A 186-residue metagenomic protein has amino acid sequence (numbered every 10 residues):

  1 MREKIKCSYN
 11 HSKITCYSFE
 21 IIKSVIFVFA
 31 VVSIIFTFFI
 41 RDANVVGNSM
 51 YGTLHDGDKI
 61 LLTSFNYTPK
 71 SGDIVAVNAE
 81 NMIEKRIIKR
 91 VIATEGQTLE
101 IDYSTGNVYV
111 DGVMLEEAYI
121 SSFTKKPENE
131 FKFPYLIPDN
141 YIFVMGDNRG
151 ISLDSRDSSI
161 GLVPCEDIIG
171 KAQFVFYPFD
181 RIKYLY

Functional and structural regions predicted by a protein language model:
M1-R86, V163-D167, K171-Y186: Protein maturation boundaries and topogenic segments
K89-E100: RNA pseudouridine synthases
Y109-G112: Short strand-turn-strand beta-turns centered on an Asx-Gly dipeptide
K125-N140: Acidic loop->beta-strand submotif enriched in PP2C/PPM serine/threonine phosphatases
G146: Phosphate/adenylate-binding glycine loop and adjacent helical scaffold
G150-I160: Active-site loop architecture of trypsin-fold serine endopeptidases
